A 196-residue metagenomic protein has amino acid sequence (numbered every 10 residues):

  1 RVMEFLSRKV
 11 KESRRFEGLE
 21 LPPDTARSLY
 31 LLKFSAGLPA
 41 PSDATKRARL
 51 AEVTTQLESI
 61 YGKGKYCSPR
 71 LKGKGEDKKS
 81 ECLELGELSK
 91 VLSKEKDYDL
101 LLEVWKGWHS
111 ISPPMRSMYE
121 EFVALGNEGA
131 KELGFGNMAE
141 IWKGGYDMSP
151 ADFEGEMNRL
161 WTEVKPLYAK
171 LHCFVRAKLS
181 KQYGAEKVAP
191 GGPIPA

Functional and structural regions predicted by a protein language model:
R1-E121, A139: N-terminal helix-rich structural modules
S80-E87, E120-A196: Active-site-proximal, well-structured secondary-structure segments within enzyme catalytic domains
